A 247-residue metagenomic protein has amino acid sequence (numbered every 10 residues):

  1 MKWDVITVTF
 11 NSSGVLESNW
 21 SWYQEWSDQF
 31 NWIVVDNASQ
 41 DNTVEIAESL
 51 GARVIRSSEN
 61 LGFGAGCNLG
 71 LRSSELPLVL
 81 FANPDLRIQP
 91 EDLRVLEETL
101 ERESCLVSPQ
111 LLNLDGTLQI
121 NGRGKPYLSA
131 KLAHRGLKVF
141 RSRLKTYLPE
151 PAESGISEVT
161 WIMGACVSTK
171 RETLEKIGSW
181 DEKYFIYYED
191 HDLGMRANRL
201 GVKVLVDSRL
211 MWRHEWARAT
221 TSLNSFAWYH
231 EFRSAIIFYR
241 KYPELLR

Functional and structural regions predicted by a protein language model:
S12-W26: Short, well-formed alpha-helical segments that are part of the catalytic scaffolds of diverse glycosyltransferases
L16-E17, D41-S49: Acidic helix N-cap motif at the loop->helix transition within catalytic regions of sugar-transfer enzymes
D36-V44, E59: A conserved acidic beta->alpha catalytic loop
S57-S74: Glycine-rich, basic loop-to-helix element that forms the pyrophosphate-binding segment of sugar-nucleotide handling
V79: Short aromatic/hydrophobic "clamp" motif used to bind/position activated sugar donors
R87, E91-N121: Conserved donor NDP-sugar-binding/catalytic core segment of glycosyltransferases
P126-T160: Short, flexible, basic/aromatic active-site loop/helix in glycosyltransferases
T160-M211: A short, conserved alpha-helix in the catalytic core of glycosyltransferases
